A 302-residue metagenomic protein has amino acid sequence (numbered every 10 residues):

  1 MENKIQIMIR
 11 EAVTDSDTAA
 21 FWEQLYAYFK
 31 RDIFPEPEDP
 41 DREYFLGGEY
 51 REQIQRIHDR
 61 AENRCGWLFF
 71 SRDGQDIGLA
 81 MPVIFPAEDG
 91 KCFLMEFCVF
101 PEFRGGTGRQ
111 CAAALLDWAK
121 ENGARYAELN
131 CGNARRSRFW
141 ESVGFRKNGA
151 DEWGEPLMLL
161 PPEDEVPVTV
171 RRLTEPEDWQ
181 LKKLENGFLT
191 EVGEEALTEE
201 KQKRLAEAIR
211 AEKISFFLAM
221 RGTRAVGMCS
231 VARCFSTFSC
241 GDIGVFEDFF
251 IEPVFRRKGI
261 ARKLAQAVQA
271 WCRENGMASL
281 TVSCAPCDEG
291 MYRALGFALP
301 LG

Functional and structural regions predicted by a protein language model:
E11-S16, W22-G90, M95, F100-F103 (+5 more regions): Acetyl-CoA-dependent GNAT
V99-P101, G132, E252, A285: Residue-level recognition of the GNAT/N-acetyltransferase active site
G105-D117, S142, I251, R257-A270 (+1 more regions): Conserved acetyl-CoA-binding loop-helix of GNAT-fold acetyltransferases
D117, N130, T190, A232-F238 (+3 more regions): Hydrophobic, well-ordered secondary-structure scaffolds
A119-G132, C272-A285: Conserved GNAT acetyl-CoA-binding A-motif
N133-A150, R262, E274, A278 (+1 more regions): Conserved active-site alpha-helix within GNAT-family acetyltransferase domains
P162-T169: Low-complexity, Pro/Thr/Ser/Gly/Ala-rich linker/spacer regions in secreted, extracellular modular proteins
